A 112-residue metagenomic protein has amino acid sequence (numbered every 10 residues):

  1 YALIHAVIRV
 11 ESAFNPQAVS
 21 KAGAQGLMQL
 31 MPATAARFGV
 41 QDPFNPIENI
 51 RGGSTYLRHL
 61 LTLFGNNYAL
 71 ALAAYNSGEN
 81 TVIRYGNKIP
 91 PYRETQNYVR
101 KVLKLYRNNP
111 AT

Functional and structural regions predicted by a protein language model:
Y1-T112: Catalytic glycan-binding domains that act on GlcNAc-containing polysaccharides
